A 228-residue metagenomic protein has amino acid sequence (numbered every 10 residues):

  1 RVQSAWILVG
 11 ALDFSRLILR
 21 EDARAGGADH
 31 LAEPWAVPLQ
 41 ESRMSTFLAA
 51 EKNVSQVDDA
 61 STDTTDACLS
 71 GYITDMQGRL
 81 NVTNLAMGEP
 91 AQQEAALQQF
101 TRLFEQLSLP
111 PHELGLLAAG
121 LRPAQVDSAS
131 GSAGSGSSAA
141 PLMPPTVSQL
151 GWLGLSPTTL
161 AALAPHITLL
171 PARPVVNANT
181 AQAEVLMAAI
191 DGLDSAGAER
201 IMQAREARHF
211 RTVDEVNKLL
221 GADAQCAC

Functional and structural regions predicted by a protein language model:
R1-C228: Compositionally biased linear targeting/interaction segments
